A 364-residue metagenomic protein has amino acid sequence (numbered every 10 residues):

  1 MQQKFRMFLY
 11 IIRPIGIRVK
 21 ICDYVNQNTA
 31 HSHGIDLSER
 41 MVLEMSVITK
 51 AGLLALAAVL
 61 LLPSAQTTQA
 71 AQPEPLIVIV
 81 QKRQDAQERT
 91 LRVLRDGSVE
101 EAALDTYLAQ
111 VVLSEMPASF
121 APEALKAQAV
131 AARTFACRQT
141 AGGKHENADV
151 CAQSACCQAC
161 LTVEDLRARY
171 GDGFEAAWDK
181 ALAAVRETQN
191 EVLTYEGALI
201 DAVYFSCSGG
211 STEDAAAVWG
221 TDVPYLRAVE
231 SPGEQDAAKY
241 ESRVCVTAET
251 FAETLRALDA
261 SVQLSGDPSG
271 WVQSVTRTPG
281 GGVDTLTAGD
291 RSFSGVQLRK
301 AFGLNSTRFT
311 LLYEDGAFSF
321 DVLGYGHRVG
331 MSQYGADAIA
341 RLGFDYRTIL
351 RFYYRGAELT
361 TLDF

Functional and structural regions predicted by a protein language model:
F5-F364: Conserved, single-site charged/polar hotspot
